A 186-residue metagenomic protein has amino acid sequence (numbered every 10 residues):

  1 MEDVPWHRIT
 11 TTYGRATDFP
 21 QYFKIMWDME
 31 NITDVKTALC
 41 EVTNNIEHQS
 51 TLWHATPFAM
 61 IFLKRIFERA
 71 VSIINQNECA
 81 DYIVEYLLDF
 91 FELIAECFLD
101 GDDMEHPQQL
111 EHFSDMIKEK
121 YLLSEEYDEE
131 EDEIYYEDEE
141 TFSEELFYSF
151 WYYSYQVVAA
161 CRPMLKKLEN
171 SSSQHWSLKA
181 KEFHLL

Functional and structural regions predicted by a protein language model:
M1-T37: N-terminal "cap/leader" segments of large eukaryotic alpha-helical scaffolds
E2, Y148, R162-L186: Eukaryotic acidic, Ser/Thr-rich intrinsically disordered low-complexity regions
R15-P20, A55-M60, S154-R162: Core helices of alpha-solenoid repeat scaffolds
P20-I32, I61-I73, K166, N170: HEAT/HEAT-like alpha-solenoid repeats
I32-N45, L88-F91: HEAT-repeat alpha-solenoid elements in large eukaryotic scaffold proteins
V35, T56, N77-A80, V84 (+1 more regions): Residue-level detector of extended alpha-helical repeat arrays and alpha-solenoid scaffolds
N45-Q49, I66, A70, L93-G101 (+1 more regions): Residue-level signature of the C-terminal ends
L88-L165: Acidic, serine/threonine- and proline-enriched intrinsically disordered linkers and terminal tails in large eukaryotic
